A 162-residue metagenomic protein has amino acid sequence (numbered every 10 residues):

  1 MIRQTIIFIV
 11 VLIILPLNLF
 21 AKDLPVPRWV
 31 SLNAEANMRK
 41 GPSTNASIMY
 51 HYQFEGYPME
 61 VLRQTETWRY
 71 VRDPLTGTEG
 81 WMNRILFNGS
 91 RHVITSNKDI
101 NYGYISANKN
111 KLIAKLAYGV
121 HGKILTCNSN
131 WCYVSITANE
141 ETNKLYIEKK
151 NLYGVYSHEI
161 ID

Functional and structural regions predicted by a protein language model:
M1-I6: Positively charged n-region of N-terminal signal peptides that target proteins for export
I7-P16: Bacterial N-terminal signal peptides
L17-A21: Sec/Tat signal peptide C-region and signal peptidase I cleavage site
K22-K40: Short N-terminal segments immediately surrounding and downstream of signal-peptide cleavage
K22-V26, S43-T44, I48-H51, P58-Q64 (+3 more regions): Boundary regions of SH3-family modules and the immediately adjacent low-complexity/disordered segments in eukaryotic
Y52-Q53, L116: Short, well-ordered loop/turn sites that connect or cap secondary structure elements
T65-T67, C127-N130: Short, charged beta-turn/beta-strand-edge "cap" motif at the junction between a beta-strand and an adjacent loop
K111-V120: Acidic, glycine-rich flexible loop segments
